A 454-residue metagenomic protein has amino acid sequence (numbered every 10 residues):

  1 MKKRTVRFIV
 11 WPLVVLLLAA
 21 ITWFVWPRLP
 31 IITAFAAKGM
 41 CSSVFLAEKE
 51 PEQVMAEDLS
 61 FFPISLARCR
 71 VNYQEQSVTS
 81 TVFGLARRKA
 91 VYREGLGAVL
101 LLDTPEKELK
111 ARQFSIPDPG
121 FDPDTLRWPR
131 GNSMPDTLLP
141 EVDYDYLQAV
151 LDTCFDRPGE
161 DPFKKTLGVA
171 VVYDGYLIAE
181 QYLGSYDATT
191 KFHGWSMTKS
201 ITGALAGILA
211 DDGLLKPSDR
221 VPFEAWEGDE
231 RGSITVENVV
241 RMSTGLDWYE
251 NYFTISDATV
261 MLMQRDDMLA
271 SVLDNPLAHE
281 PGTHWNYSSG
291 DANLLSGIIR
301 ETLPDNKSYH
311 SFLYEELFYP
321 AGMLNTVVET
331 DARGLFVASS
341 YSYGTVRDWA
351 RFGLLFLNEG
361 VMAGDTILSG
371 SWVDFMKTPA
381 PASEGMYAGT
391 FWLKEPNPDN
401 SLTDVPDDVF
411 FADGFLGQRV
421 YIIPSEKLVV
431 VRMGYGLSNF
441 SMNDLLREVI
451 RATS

Functional and structural regions predicted by a protein language model:
P30, E50, A412-S454: Structured C-terminal helix/loop/strand segments within mature extracytoplasmic catalytic/sensor domains
G131-D174: Beta-lactamase-like hydrolase cores
Y146-T153, Y176-Q181, I255-P281, K307-T326: Short, charged, amphipathic alpha-helices and their helix-cap/turn boundaries
G175, F192-S218, V239, L295-I299 (+1 more regions): Active-site SXXK
G203, G290-I299, S340-V361, Q418-G434: Active-site-proximal alpha-helical segments within enzyme catalytic domains
D211-L246, D274-A278, P304-S340: Active-site helix/loop module of the DD-peptidase/beta-lactamase fold, centered on the serine-lysine SxxK catalytic
E227-S256, M261-T283, G290-N293, G344-R347 (+1 more regions): Conserved catalytic neighborhood of penicillin-recognizing serine enzymes
M323-T330, D374-V429: Active-site Gly/Thr loop motif
